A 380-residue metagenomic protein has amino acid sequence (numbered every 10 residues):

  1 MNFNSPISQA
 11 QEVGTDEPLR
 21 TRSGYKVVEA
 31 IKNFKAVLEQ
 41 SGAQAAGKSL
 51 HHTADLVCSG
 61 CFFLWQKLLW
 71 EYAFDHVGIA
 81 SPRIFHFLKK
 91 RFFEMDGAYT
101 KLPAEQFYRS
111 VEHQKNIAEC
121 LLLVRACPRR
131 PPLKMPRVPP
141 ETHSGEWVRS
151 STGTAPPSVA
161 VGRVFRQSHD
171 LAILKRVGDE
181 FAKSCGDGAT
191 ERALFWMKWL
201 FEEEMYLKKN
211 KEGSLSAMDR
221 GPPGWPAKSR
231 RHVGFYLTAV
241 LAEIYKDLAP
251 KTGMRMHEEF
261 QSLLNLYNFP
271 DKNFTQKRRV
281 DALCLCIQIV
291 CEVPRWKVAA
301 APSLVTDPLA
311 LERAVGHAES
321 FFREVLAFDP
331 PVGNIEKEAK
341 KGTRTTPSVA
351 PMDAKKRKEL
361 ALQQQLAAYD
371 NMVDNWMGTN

Functional and structural regions predicted by a protein language model:
M1-D16: Short, charge-rich, low-complexity alpha-helical interaction segments
Q9, V13, T21-G24, Q44: Amphipathic, alpha-helical segments enriched in basic
G14, L19, K48-H51, C58-N380: C-terminal alpha-helical interaction modules of replication/initiation AAA+ assemblies
S23, A30-V37, G42-D55: Conserved helicase/translocase motor-coupling segment
